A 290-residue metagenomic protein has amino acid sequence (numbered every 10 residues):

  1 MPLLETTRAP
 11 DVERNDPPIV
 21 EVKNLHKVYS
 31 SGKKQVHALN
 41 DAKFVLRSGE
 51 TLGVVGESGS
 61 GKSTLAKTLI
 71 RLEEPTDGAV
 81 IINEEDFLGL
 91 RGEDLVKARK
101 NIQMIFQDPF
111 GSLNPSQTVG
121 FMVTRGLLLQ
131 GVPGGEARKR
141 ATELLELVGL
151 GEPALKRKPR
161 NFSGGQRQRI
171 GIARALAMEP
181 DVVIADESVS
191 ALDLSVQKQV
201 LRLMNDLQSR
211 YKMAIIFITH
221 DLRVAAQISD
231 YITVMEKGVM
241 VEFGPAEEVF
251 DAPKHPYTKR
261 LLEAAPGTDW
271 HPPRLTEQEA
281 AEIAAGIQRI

Functional and structural regions predicted by a protein language model:
M1-P18, Q35, A246-I290: Short catalytic/signature loops enriched in Gly
S31-K34, F87-Q103, F121, L129 (+2 more regions): ABC ATPase NBD coupling module
I70: Helix-to-loop junction immediately C-terminal to a conserved catalytic motif
D86, L128, E136-P153, L262-E263: Conserved ABC ATPase "signature" region
K158-F162, Q166: Conserved ABC ATPase signature
E179: Conserved catalytic motifs of ABC-family nucleotide-binding domains
M240-G244: ABC ATPase "signature
